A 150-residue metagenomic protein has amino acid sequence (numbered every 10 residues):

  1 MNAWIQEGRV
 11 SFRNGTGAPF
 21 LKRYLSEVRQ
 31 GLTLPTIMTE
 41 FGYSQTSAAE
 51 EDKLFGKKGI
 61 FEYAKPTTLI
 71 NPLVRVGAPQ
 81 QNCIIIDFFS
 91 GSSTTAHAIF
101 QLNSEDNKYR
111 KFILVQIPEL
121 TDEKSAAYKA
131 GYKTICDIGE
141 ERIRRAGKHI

Functional and structural regions predicted by a protein language model:
M1-I84, D106-Y109, I117-D122: Class I S-adenosyl-L-methionine
R9, G147-I150: Conserved NTP-handling cores and scaffolds of large molecular machines
T67-G147: Conserved S-adenosyl-L-methionine
